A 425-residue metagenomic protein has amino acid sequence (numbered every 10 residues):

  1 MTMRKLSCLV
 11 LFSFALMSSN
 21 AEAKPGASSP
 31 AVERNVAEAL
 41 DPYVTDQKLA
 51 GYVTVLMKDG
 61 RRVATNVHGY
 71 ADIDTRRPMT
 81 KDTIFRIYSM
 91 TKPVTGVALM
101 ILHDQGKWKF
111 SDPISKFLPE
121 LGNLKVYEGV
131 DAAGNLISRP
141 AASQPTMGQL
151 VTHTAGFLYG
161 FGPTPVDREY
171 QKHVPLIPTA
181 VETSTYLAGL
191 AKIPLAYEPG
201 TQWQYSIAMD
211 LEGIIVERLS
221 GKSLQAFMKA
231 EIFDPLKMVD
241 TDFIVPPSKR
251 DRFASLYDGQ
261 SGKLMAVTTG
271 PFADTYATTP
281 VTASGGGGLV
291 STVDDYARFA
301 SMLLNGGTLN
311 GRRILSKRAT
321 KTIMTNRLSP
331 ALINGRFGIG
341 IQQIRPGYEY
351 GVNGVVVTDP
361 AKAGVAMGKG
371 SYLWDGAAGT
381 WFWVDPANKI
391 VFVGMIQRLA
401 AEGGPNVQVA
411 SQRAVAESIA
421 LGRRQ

Functional and structural regions predicted by a protein language model:
M1-C8: Bacterial N-terminal signal peptides that target proteins for export
C8-M17: Bacterial N-terminal signal peptides
A21-P25: Boundary at the C-terminal end of the N-terminal hydrophobic targeting segment
A27-I87, K107-K109, N123-V130, P405 (+1 more regions): Short, conserved catalytic-motif segment at the N-terminal edge
R34-D41, G60, F85-F117, G122 (+3 more regions): Active-site SXXK
V53-V55, A64, R86, Q149-T152 (+4 more regions): Structural recognition of the beta-strand scaffold that forms the well-ordered cores of secreted hydrolase catalytic
D72, P119, L124-M367: Short, surface-exposed loop or secondary-structure junction motifs that flank catalytic or metal-binding residues
L373-Q425: Structured C-terminal helix/loop/strand segments within mature extracytoplasmic catalytic/sensor domains
